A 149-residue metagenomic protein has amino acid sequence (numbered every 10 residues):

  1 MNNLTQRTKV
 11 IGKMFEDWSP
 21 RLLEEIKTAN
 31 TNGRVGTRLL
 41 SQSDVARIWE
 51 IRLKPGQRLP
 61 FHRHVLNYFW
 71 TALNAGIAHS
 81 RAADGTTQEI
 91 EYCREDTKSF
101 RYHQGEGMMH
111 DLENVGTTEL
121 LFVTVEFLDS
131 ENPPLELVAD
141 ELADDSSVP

Functional and structural regions predicted by a protein language model:
N2-R47, S80-A82, T87-M109, T117 (+1 more regions): A short, N-terminal "cap"/entry segment at the start of jelly-roll beta-barrel domains of the cupin/DSBH fold
S41, K54, E113: Residue-level detector of conserved, well-ordered beta-strand and adjacent loop positions that form binding/recognition
L53-G56, E95: Tight coil/turn sites that cap or link beta-strands
H62-V65, N114: His-enriched metal-coordination microenvironments in redox/metal-binding proteins
H64-D84: Glycine- and acidic-residue-biased ligand/ion/polar-headgroup-sensing regions
